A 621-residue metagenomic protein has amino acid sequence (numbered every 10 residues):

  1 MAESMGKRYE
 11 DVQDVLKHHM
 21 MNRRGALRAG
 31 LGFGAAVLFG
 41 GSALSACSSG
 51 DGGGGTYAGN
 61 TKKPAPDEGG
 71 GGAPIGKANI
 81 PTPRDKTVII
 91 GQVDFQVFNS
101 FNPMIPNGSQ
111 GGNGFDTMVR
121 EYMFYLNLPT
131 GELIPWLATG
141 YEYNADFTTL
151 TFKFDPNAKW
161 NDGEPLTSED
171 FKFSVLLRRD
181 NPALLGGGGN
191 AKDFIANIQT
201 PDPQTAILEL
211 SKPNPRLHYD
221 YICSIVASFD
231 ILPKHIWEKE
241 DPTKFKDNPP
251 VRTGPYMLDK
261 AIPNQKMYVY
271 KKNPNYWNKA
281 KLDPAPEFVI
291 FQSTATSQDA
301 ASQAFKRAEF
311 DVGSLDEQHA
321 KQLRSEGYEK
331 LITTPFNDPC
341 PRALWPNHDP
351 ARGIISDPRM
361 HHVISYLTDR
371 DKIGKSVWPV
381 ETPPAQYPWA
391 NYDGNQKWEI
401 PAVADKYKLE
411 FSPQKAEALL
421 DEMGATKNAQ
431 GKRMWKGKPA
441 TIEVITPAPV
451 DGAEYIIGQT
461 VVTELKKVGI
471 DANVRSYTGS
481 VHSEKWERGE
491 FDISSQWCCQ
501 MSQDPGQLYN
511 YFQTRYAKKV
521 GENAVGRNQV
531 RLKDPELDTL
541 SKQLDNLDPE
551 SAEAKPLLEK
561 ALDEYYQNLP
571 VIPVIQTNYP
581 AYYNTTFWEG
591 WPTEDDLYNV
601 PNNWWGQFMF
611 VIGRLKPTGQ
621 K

Functional and structural regions predicted by a protein language model:
M1-G25, A35-S42: N-terminal secretory signal peptides
G72, P384-A429, A448-I456, E553: Structural transition elements
P81, T148, H362, G374 (+5 more regions): Extracytoplasmic/peripheral linker and loop segments enriched in polar/acidic and small residues with frequent Thr/Pro
I89-A145, L176, V251-T253: N-terminal lobe/hinge region of extracytoplasmic solute-binding protein
S109, G114-T117, N127-E132, S224-D283 (+3 more regions): Gly/Pro-rich hinge or "lid" segments in bacterial periplasmic/extracellular proteins
D155, K244-D247, N275-L323, H362 (+3 more regions): Ligand-site clamp/hinge motif
G188-W237, Y366: Surface-exposed binding/hinge segments that line and control ligand-binding clefts or catalytic entry sites
Y583-K621: Long beta-strand-rich cores associated with HINT superfamily self-processing modules
